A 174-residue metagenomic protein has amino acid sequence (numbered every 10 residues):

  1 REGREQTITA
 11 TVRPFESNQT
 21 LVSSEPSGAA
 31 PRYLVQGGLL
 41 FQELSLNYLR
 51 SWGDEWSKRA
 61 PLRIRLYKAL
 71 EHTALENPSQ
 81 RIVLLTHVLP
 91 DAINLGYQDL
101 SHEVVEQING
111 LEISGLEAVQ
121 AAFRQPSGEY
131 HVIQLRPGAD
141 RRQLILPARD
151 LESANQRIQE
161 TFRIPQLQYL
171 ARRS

Functional and structural regions predicted by a protein language model:
R1-S174: C-terminal recognition in membrane/secretory proteostasis and scaffolding
